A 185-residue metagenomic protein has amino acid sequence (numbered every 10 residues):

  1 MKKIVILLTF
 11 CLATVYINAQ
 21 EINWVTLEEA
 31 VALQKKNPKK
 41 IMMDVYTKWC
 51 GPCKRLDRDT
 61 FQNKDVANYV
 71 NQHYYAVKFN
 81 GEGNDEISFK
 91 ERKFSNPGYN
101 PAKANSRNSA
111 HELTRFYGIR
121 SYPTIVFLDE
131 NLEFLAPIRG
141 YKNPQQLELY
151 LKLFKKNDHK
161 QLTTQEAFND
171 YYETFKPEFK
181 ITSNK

Functional and structural regions predicted by a protein language model:
M1-E21: Bacterial Sec-dependent N-terminal signal peptides
Q20, K35, G118, D129 (+1 more regions): Non-globular targeting/processing and membrane-anchoring segments
E21-W24, N63-N105: Thiol-based oxidoreductase modules, predominantly thioredoxin-like and allied folds used for disulfide exchange
N23-K40, V70: A short beta-strand-turn-helix
N37-G51, A76: Short active-site neighborhood of thiol/selenol oxidoreductases, capturing the structured segment around
K48, G81-E82, N131, N143: Solvent-exposed coil/turn segments that connect beta secondary-structure elements in extracytoplasmic/periplasmic
K54-R58: Detector for the c-type heme attachment site
A76, P97, L113-F116, S121-I138: A short, hydrophobic beta-strand/beta-hairpin element that forms part of a small beta-sheet core
